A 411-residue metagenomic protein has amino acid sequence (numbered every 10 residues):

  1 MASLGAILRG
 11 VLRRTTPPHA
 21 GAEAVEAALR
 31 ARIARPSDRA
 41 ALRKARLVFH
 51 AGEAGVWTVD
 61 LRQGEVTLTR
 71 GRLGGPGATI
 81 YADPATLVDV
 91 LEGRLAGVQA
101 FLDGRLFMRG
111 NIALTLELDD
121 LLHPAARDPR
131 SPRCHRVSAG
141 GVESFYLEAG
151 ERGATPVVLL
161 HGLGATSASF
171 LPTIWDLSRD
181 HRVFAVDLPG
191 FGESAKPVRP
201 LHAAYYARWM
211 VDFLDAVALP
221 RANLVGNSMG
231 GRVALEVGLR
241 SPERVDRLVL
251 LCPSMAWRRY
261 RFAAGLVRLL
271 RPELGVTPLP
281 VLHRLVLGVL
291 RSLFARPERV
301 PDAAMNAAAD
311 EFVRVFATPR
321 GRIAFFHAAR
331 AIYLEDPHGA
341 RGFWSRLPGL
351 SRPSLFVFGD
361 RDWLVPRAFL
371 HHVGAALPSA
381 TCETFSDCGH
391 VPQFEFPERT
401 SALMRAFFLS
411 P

Functional and structural regions predicted by a protein language model:
M1-C134: Feature captures hydrophobic
R133, A139, L147, A185-M229 (+2 more regions): Active-site loop/oxyanion-hole signature of alpha/beta-hydrolase fold enzymes
V142, L147-E193: Conserved HGGG/HGGXW glycine-rich cap/lid loop of the alpha/beta-hydrolase fold
L239, L248-P278: Flexible "cap/lid" loop of the alpha/beta hydrolase fold
P280-L347: Conserved alpha/beta-hydrolase catalytic His-Asp/Glu region
L350, F356-F358: Short beta-strand/loop motif that positions the catalytic acidic residue of the alpha/beta-hydrolase fold
R361-V365: Acidic catalytic loop of the alpha/beta-hydrolase fold
A380-P411: Catalytic active-site module of serine/aspartate enzymes centered on a nucleophile-bearing elbow/loop
